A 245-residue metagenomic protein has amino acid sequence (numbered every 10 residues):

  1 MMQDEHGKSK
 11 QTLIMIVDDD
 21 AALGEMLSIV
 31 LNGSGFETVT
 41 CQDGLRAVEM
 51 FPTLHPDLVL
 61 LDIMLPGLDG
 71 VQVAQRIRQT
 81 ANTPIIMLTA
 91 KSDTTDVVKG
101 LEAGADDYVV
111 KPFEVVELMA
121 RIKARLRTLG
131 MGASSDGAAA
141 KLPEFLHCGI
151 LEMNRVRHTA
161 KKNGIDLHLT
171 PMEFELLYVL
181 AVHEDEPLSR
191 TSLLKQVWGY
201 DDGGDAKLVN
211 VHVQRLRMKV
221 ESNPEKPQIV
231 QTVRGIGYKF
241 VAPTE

Functional and structural regions predicted by a protein language model:
M1-M15: Non-catalytic signal-transmission and effector/linker regions of two-component phosphorelay proteins
K10-L13, A124-P187, T191: Short, Lys/Arg-enriched segments at the junction into DNA-binding effector domains of transcriptional regulators
E25-G33: Charged docking surfaces used in two-component/phosphorelay signaling
G35-Q42, M50: Short hydrophobic/Thr-rich beta-strand motif most characteristic of the beta2 strand and flanking loop of CheY-like
D43-R46, D69-Q72: Acidic catalytic/metal-coordinating carboxylates
L54-L60, L65: Active-site beta3 strand of CheY-like receiver
Q75, Q79, P84-H147: Basic, amphipathic DNA-recognition helix from helix-turn-helix-like DNA-binding domains
T159-I236: Positively charged, aromatic-enriched patches within helix-turn-helix-type DNA-binding elements, predominantly
